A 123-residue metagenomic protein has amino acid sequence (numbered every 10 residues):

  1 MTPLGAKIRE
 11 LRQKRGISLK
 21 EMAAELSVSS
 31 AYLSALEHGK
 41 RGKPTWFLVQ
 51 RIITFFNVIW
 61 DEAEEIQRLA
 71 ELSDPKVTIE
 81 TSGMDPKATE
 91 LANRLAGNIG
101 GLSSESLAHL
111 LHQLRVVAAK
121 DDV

Functional and structural regions predicted by a protein language model:
M1-K14: A short, Lys/Arg-rich alpha-helix, primarily the initiator
K14-R15, E25, F55: Residues within the alpha-helical elements of helix-turn-helix
K20-A23: Short alpha-helical "recognition helix" segments of helix-turn-helix
S27-K43, R51: Recognition helix of helix-turn-helix/homeodomain-like DNA-binding domains that insert into the DNA major groove
F47-E65, E71-L72: DNA major-groove recognition helix of helix-turn-helix/homeodomain DNA-binding modules
E64-G97: Short, charged recognition helix plus adjacent turn of helix-turn-helix-like nucleic-acid-binding domains
G100-V123: Mid-protein regulatory/catalytic core that forms ligand/cofactor-binding pockets and protein-protein interaction
